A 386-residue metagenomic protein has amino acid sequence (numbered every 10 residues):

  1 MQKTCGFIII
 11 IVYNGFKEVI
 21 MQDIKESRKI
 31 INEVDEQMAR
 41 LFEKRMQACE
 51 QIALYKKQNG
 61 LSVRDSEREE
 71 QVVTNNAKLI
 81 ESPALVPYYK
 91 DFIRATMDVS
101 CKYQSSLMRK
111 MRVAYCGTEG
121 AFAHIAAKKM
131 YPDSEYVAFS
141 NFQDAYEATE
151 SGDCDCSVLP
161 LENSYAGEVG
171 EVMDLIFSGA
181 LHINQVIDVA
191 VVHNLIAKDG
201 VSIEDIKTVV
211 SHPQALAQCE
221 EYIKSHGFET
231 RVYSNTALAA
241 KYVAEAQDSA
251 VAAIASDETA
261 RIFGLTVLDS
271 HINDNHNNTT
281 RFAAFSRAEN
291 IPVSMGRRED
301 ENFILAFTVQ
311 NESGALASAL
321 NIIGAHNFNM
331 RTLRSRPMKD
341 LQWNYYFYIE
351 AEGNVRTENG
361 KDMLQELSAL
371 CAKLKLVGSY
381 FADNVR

Functional and structural regions predicted by a protein language model:
I9-R386: Domain-level signature for soluble enzymes in the chorismate/prephenate branch of the shikimate pathway
